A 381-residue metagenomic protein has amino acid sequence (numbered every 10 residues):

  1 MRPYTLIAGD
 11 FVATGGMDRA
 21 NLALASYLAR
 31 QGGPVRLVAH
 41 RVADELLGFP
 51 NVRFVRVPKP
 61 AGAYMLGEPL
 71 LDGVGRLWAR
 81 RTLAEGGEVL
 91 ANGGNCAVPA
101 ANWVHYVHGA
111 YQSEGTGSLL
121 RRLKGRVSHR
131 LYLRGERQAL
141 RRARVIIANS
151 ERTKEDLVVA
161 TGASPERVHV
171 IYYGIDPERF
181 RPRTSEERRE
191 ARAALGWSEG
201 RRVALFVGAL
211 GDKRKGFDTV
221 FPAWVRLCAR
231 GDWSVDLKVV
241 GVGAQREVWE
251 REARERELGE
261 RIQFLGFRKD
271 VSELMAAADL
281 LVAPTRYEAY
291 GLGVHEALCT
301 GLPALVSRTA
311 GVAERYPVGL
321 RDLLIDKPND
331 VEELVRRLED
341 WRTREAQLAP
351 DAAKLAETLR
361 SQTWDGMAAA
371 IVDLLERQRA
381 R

Functional and structural regions predicted by a protein language model:
P99-R137, E178: Acceptor-binding helix/loop patch of EC 2.4 sugar-transfer enzymes, predominantly nucleotide-sugar-dependent
R152, G174: Carbohydrate-associated surface elements
R181-W197, Q347: A short helix/loop element that forms part of the nucleotide-sugar donor recognition site in Leloir-type
S198-K215, F221-W224: Conserved donor-binding/catalytic core segment of Leloir-type glycosyltransferases
E250-G266: Nucleotide-activated donor-binding/catalytic signature segment of Leloir-type glycosyltransferases, i.e., the conserved
F267, R286: Aromatic "clamp/platform" in nucleotide-sugar-dependent glycosyltransferases that forms part of the donor/acceptor
P303-S307: Short hydrophobic beta-strand element within catalytic cores of glycosyltransferases and related nucleotide-activated
A313-D340: Change "using UDP/GDP/dTDP sugars" to "using nucleotide sugars
